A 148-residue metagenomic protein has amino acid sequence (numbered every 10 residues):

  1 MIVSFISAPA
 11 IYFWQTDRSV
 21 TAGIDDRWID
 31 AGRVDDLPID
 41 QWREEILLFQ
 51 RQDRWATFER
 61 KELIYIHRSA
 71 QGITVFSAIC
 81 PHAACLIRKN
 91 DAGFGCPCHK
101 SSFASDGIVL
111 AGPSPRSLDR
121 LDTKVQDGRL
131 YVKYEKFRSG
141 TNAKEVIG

Functional and structural regions predicted by a protein language model:
M1-V3: N-terminal secretory signal peptides and thylakoid transit peptides that target proteins across membranes
P9-I79, L86-R88, D119-G148: N-terminal pre-ligand scaffold of iron-sulfur
D26, G32, C98, A104 (+1 more regions): Residue-level signal for pocket-adjacent positions within structured domains
C80, C85, C96-C98: Short cysteine clusters
A83, D106, A111: Short glycine-rich loop/turn motifs that provide flexible caps or phosphate-binding loops at active sites
I87-D91, A104-G107: Short Cys/His-rich "knuckle" micro-motifs
F94-S101, L110-D119: Short cysteine/histidine-rich metal-coordination sites, predominantly Zn2+-binding motifs
